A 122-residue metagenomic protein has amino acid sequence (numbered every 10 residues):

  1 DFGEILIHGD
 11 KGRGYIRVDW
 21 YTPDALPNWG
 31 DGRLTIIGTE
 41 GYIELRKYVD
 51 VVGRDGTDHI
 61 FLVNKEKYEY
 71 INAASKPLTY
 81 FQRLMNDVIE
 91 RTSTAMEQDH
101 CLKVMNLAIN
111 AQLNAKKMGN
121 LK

Functional and structural regions predicted by a protein language model:
D1, D55, N106-L107: Short, solvent-exposed polar/charged micro-motifs at secondary-structure junctions
D1-D50, F81-T92: Contiguous beta-strand/loop segments that form the cofactor/metal-binding neighborhood of enzyme cores
I7-K11, I60-K67: Short acidic, glycine-rich loop/turn motifs
G9, R83-K122: C-terminal helix-rich "cap/oligomerization" subdomain common to oxidoreductases
V18, A73, Q98: Active-site donor-binding loop signature of nucleotide-sugar glycosyltransferases
L34, D50-K65: Short polybasic amphipathic segments
L34, S75, D99-K103: A generic "alpha-helical surface" signal
E69-Q82: Active-site loop of classical SDR/Rossmann-like NAD(P)-dependent oxidoreductases, centered on the catalytic Tyr-X3-Lys
